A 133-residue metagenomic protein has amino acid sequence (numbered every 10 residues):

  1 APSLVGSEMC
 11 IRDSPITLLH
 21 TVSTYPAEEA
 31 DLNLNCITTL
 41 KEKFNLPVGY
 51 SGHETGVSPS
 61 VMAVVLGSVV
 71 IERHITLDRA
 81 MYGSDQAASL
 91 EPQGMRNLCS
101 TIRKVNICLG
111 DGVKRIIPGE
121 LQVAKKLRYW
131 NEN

Functional and structural regions predicted by a protein language model:
A1-G6, C10-I11: Single conserved hydrophobic/aromatic residue that forms the stacking wall/gate of nucleotide- or nucleobase-binding
P2, T38, V61-M62: Alpha-helical segments flanking ligand/cofactor-binding loops in enzyme cores
S7, G56-V69: Catalytic cores of alpha/beta
S7-E8, A27-I37, S84-L90: Active-site-adjacent beta->alpha loops and helix N-cap segments on the catalytic face of soluble alpha/beta enzymes
E8, I37-E42, C99-I107: Surface-exposed amphipathic alpha-helices with a cationic face
P15-S58, Q122-W130: Active-site/ligand-binding-proximal alpha/beta "capping" segment
S68-A88: Glycine-rich phosphate-binding active-site loops on the catalytic face of alpha/beta enzymes
A87-N133: Surface-exposed amphipathic alpha-helical tracts and adjacent flexible/coil segments at the periphery of soluble enzymes
